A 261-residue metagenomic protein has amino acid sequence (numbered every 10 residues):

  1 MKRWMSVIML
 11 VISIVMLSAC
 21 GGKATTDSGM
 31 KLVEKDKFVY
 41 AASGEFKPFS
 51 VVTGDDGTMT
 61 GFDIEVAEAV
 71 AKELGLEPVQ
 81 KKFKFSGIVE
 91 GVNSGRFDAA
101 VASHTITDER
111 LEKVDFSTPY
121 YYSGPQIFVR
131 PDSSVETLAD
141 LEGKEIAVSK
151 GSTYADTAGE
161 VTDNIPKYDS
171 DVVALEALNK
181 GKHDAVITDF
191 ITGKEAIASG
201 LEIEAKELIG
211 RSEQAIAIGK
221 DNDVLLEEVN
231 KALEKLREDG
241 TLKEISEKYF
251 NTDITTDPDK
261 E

Functional and structural regions predicted by a protein language model:
V15-A19: C-terminal motif of bacterial Sec signal peptides marking the signal peptidase cleavage site
G21-K23, I64-E65, A69-E73, K150-S152 (+1 more regions): Extended ligand-binding regions for polar small-molecule ligands
G22-S28, D156-D169, I203-L208, E234-E261: Ligand-binding clefts/hinges and TM-proximal coupling segments of bilobed small-molecule sensing domains
T26-S103: Extracytoplasmic small-molecule ligand-binding "clamshell" domains of the periplasmic binding protein/Venus flytrap
G44, Y122-V129, F190, K194-N230 (+2 more regions): Periplasmic-binding protein-like
I64, E68, E77-D140, E207: Acidic, polar ligand-binding/catalytic clefts
I64, Q80-G91, S133, K150 (+2 more regions): Short helix-initiation/N-cap motifs at beta->coil->alpha
G87, H104-E112, L175, D184-R211: A ligand-binding cleft/hinge motif common to bilobed small-molecule-binding domains
